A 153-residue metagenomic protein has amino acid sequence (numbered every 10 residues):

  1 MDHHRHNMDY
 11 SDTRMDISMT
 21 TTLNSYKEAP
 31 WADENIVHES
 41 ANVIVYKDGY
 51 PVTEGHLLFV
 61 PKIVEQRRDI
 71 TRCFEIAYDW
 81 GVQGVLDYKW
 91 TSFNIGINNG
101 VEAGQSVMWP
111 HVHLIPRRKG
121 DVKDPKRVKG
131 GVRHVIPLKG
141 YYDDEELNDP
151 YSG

Functional and structural regions predicted by a protein language model:
H3-G153: HIT superfamily nucleotide-processing domains
